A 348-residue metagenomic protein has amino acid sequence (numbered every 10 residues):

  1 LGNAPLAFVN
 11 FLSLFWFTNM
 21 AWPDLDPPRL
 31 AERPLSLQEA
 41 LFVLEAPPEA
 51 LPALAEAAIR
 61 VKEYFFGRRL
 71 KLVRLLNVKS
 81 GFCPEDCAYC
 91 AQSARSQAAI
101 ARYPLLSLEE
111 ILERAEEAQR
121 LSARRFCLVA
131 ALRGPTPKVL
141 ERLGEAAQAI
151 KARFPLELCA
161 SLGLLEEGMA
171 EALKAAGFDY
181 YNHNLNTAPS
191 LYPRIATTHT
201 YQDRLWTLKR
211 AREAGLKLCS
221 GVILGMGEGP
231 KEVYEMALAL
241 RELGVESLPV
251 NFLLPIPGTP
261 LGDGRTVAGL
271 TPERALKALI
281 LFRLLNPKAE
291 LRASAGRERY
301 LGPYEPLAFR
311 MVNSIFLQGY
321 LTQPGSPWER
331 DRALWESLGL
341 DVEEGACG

Functional and structural regions predicted by a protein language model:
N10, W16-E49, E113, F154 (+1 more regions): Auxiliary Fe-S-binding modules of radical SAM enzymes
R29-L37, P48-E56, F66-L70, G81-D86 (+1 more regions): N-terminal glycine-rich anion-binding loops that anchor highly charged ligand groups
A55-R95, Y103-C127: N-terminal pre-triad scaffold of radical SAM enzymes
R95-L208, K217-G221, E246-N251: Core AdoMet radical
A118, I150, L173, L208-A211 (+4 more regions): Generic structural signal for hydrophobic
L132-T136, T207-E232, V250-A268, A289-R299: Conserved strand-turn element in the central/C-terminal portion of the radical SAM core barrel that lines
E166-L173, G227-A239, R299-R310: Catalytic cores of alpha/beta
